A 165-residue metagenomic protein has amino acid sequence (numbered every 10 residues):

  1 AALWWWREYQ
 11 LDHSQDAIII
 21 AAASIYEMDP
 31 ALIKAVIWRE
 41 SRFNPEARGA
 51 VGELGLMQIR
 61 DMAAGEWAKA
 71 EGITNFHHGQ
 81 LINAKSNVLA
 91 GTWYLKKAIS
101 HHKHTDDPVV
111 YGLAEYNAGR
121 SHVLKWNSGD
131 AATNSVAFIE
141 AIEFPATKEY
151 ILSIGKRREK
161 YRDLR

Functional and structural regions predicted by a protein language model:
A1-P45, A68, K85, K103 (+2 more regions): Export/targeting segments at the very N-terminus of extracytoplasmic proteins
W5-Y9, I19-A22, P45-L54, I73-K85 (+2 more regions): Second-shell loop/turn segments in exported
I18, W38-Q58, M62-A63, G119: Cell-wall polysaccharide-cleaving catalytic domain and substrate-binding groove, primarily in peptidoglycan/chitin
L32-K34, F76, K103-A114: Surface-exposed patches in mature extracellular/periplasmic domains of secreted proteins
W38, W93-S100: Short glycine/serine- and small hydrophobic-enriched flexible loop segments
V51-T74, A90-Y94, T133: Substrate-binding/active-site groove segments that recognize and process beta-1,4-linked N-acetyl-hexosamine
Y111-R165: Catalytic and substrate-binding regions of cell-wall glycan-acting enzymes that process beta-1,4-linked
